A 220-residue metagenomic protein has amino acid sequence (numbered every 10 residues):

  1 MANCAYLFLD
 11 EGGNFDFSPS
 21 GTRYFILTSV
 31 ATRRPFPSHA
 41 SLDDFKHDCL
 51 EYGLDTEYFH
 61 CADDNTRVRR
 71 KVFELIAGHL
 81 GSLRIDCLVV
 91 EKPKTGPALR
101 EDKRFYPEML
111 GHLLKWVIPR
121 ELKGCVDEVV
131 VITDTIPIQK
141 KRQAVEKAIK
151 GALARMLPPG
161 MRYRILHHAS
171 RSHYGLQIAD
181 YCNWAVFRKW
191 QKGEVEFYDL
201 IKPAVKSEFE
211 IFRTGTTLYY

Functional and structural regions predicted by a protein language model:
M1-Y220: Phosphate-ester processing/binding pockets and catalytic centers
